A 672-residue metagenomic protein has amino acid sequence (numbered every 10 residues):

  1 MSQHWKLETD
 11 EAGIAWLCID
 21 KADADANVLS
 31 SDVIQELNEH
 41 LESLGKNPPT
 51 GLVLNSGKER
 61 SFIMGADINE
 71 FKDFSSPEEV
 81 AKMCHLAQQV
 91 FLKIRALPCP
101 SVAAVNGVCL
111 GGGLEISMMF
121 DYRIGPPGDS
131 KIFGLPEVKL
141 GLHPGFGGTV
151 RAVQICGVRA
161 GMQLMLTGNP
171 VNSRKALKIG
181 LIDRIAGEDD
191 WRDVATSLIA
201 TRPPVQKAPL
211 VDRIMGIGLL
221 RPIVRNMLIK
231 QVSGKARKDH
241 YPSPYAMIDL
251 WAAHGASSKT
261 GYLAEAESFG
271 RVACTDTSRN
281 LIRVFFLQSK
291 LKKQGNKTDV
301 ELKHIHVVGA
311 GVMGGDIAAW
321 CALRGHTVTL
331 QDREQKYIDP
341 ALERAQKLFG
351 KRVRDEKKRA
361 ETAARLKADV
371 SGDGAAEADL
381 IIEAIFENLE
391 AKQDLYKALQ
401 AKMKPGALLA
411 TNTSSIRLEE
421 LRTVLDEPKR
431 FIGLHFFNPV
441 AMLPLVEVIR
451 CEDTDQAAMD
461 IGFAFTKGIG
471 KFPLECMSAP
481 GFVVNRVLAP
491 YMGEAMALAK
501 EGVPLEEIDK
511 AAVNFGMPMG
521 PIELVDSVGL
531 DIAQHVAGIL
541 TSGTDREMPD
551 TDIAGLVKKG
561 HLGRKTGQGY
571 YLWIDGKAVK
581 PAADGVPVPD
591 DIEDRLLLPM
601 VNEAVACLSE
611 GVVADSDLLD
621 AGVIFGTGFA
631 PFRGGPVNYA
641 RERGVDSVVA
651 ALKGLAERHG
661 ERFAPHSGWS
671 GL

Functional and structural regions predicted by a protein language model:
M1-N55, L92: Conserved CoA-thioester-binding segment of acyl-CoA-metabolizing enzymes
E8-D10, A22, P49-L52, F74-S76 (+5 more regions): N-terminal glycine-rich phosphate-binding loop for ADP-containing cofactors
L17, E36-L37, L54, D67 (+4 more regions): Terminal peptide-recognition signature
C18, N55-S56, A104, H435: Short beta-strand segments
D32, K46, E59-D73, F91: Amphipathic alpha-helical interaction surfaces in cytosolic regulatory modules
L37-H40, L44, I116, I317 (+1 more regions): Structural preference for long, well-ordered alpha-helical segments in enzyme cores
Q88, K93-L140, P144, V312: Glycine-rich beta-to-alpha active-site loop
